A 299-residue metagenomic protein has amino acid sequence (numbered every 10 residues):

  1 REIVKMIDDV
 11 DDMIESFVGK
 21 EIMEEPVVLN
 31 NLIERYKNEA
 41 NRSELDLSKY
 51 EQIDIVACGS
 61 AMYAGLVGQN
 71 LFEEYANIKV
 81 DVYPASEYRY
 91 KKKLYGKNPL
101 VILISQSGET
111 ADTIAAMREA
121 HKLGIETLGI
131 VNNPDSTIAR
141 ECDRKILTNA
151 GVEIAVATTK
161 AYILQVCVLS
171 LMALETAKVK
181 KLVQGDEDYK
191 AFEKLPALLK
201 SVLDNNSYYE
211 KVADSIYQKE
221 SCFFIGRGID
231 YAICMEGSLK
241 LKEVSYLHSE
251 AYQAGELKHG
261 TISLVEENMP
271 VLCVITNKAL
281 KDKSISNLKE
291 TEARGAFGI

Functional and structural regions predicted by a protein language model:
R1-M13, L128: Extended active-site and interfacial segments that coordinate phosphate-rich ligands in large catalytic machineries
M13, F17-D54, R144-P270: Active-site phosphate/pyrophosphate-binding segments
S48-K194, R227, V274-I299: Glycine-rich phosphate-binding loops that contact phosphosugars or nucleotide phosphates
